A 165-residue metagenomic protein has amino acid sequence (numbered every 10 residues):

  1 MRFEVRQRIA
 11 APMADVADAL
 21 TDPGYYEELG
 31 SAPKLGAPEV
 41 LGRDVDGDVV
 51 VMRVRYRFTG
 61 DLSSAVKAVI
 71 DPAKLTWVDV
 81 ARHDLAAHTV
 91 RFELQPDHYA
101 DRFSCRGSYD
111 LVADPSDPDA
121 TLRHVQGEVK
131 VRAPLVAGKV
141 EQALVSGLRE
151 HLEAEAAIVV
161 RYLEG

Functional and structural regions predicted by a protein language model:
M1-A65: Hydrophobic ligand-binding cavity/cleft-lining segments
R6, G30, D44, D71 (+3 more regions): Generic marker of residues within folded, mature protein domains
P12-D15, T21, A73, G147 (+1 more regions): Short amphipathic alpha-helical segments
V16-L20, V125, V159: Hydrophobic pocket/interface hotspot
Y26-L35, A68-K74, H98-F103: Short, solvent-exposed secondary-structure boundary motifs
V50-R53, W77, R82, R91-V145: Beta-strand/loop substructures that line and gate deep hydrophobic ligand-binding cavities in soluble
T59-A87: Helix-adjacent hinge/juxtasegments
H83, A137-G165: A conserved amphipathic terminal alpha-helix motif
